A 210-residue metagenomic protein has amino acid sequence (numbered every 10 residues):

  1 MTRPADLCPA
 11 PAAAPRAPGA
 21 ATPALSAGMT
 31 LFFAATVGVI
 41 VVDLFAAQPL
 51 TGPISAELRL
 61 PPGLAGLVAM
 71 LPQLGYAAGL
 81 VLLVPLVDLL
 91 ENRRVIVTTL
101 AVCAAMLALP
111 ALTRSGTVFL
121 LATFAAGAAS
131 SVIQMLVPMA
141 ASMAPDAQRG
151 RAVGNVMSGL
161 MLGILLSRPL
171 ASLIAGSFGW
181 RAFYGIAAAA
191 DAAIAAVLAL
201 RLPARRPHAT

Functional and structural regions predicted by a protein language model:
M29, A35-P62, L80: Extracytoplasmic
I40, A69-P72, Y76, C103 (+3 more regions): Structural signature of transmembrane alpha-helices in multi-pass secondary transporters
F45, Q73-V81, S131, I164-L165: Residue-level signature of mid-helix packing/kink "hotspots" within the transmembrane helices of 12-pass Major
P53, V84-P85, L173: Membrane-interface helix termini in secondary transporters
A78-G116: Conserved MFS/SLC helix-loop-helix module at the cytosolic interface between two early adjacent transmembrane helices
M106-P110, A126, L198: MFS-fold secondary transporters
G116, N155-P203: Helix-loop-helix hairpin linking two adjacent transmembrane segments in secondary transporters
A122-G159: Cytoplasmic helix-loop-helix junction between adjacent transmembrane helices in 12-TM secondary transporters
